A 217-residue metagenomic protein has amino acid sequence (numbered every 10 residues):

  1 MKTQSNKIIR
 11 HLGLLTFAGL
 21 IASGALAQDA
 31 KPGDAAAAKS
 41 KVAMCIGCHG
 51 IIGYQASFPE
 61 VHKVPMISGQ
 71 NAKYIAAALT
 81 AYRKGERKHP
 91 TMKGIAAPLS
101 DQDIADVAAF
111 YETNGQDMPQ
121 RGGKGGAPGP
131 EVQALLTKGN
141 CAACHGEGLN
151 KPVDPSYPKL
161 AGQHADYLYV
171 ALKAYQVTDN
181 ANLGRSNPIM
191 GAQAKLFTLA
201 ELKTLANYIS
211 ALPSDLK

Functional and structural regions predicted by a protein language model:
K2-G13: Bacterial N-terminal signal peptides that target proteins for export
A22-G24: N-terminal signal peptide c-region/cleavage motif recognized by signal peptidases
D29-Q55, G123-L149, H164: Sequence/structural segment immediately N-terminal to covalent heme-attachment motifs in c-type and related
D34, K41, N71, A78 (+6 more regions): Stable alpha-helical elements in mature extracytoplasmic
S40-I51, P65-M66, K73, A77-T80 (+6 more regions): C-type cytochrome heme c attachment motif
M44, L212-P213: Membrane-interface segments of envelope glycosyltransferases acting on lipid-linked substrates or membrane lipids
Q55-M66, A81-N114, P119-G126, V153-K159 (+2 more regions): Axial heme c-ligation environment in periplasmic c-type cytochrome domains
